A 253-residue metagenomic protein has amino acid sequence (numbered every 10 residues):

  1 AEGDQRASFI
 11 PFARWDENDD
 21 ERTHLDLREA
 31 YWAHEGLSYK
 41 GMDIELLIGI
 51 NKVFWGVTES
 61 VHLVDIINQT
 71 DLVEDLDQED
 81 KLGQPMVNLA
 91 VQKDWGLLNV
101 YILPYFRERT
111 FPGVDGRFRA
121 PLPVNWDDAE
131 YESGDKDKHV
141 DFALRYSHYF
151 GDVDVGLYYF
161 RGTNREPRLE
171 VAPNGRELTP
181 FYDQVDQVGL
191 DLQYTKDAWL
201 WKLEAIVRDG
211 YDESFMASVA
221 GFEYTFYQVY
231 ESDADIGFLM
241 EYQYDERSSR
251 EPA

Functional and structural regions predicted by a protein language model:
A1, E29-H34, V87-V91, L144-H148 (+4 more regions): Residues on the lipid-exposed face of transmembrane beta-strands in outer-membrane beta-barrel proteins
A1, T23-R28, K81-P85, Q92 (+6 more regions): Residues that define the transmembrane beta-barrel architecture of outer-membrane proteins
E2-F118, G151, L239-E241: Outer membrane beta-barrel
E2-G3, G36-K40, Q92-W95, Y149-D152 (+4 more regions): Outer-membrane beta-barrel strand-turn architecture
F12-D20, D71-D75, D128-E132, N174-L178 (+2 more regions): Extracellular loop and loop/strand-boundary signature of outer-membrane beta-barrel proteins
N18-E21, D43, W55-S60, R107-G113 (+5 more regions): Outer-membrane beta-barrel proteins
R117-S214: Surface-exposed beta-loop-beta
A198-A253: Detector for outer-membrane/organellar transmembrane beta-barrel domains, recognizing the amphipathic beta-strand
